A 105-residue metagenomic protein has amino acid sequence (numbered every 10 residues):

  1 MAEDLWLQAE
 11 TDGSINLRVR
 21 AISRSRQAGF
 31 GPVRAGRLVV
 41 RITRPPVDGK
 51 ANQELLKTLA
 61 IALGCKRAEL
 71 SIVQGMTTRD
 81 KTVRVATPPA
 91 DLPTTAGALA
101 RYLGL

Functional and structural regions predicted by a protein language model:
M1-K57, C65, S71-T77, T82-L105: Contiguous, often N-terminal, cationic amphipathic patches that form binding interfaces
A60: The alpha-helix within a helix-turn-helix
